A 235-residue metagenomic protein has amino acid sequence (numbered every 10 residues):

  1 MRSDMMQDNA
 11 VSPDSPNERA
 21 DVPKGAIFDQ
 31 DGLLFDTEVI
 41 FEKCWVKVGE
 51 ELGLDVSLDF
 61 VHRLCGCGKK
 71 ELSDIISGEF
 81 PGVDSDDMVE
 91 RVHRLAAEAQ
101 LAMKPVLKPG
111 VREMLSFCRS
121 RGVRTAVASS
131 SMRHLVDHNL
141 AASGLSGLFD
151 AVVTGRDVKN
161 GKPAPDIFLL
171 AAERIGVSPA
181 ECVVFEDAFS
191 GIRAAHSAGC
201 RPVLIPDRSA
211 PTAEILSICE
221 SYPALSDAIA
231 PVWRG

Functional and structural regions predicted by a protein language model:
R2-K24, S116-R119, M132-G235: Asp-based, Mg2+/Mn2+-dependent phosphohydrolase catalytic module
N9-H62: Active-site neighborhood of HAD-like aspartate-dependent phosphohydrolases
L34, L107, T125-A128, N160 (+1 more regions): Conserved SAM-binding loop
I40, C67-G68, V106-G110, S131 (+2 more regions): Short beta->alpha linker loops
V48-G49, G68-G82, N139, A171-A172: Helix-loop "lid/cap" segments that line or gate small-molecule binding pockets
E51-L54, F80-V83, G144-L148, G176-V177: Short helix-capping segments at alpha-helix termini
I75-E113, R121: Metal-dependent phosphoesterase signature
